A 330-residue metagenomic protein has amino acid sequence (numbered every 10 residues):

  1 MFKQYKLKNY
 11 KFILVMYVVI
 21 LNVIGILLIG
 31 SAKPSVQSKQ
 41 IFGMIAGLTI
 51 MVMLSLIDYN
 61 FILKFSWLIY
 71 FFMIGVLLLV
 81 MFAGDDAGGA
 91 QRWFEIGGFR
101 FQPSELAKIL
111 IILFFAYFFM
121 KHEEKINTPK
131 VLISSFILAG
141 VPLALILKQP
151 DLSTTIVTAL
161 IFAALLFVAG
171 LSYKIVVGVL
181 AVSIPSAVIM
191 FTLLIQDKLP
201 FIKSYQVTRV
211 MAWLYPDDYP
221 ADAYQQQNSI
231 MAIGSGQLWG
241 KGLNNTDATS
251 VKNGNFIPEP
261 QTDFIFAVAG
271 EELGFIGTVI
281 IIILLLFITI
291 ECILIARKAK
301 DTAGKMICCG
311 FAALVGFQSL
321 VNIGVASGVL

Functional and structural regions predicted by a protein language model:
M1-L7: Short, Lys/Arg-rich, polar N-terminal cytosolic tail immediately upstream of the first transmembrane signal-anchor
L7-Y10, L14: Hydrophobic N-terminal alpha-helices or hydrophobic patches in metabolic proteins across all domains of life
V15-Q227, A267-V325: Hydrophobic alpha-helical transmembrane segments of multi-pass inner membrane proteins, especially in bacterial systems
A223-G242: Extracytosolic (periplasmic/ER-lumenal) interhelical loops and adjacent juxtamembrane/interface segments of multi-pass
Q237-L273, A303: Long extracytoplasmic/lumenal interhelical loops at the membrane interface of multi-pass membrane proteins
A326-L330: Extracellular/periplasmic helix-loop-helix junctions in multi-pass membrane proteins
